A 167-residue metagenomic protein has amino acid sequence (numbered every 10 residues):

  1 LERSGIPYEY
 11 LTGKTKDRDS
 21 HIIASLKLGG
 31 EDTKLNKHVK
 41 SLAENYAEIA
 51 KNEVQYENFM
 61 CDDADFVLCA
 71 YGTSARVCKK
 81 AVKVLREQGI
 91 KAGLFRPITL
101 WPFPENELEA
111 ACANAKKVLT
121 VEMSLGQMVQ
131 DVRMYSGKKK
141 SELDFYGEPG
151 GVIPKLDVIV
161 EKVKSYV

Functional and structural regions predicted by a protein language model:
L1-G13, K116, M123-V129, M134-G137: Terminal amphipathic helices with adjacent charged low-complexity linkers/tails
L1-N58: Conformationally flexible catalytic loops at phosphate/diphosphate-handling active centers
S25-N36, Y71, V118, E122 (+1 more regions): Hydrophobic alpha-helical scaffolding
L42-N45, I49-N52, V84-Q88, N114 (+2 more regions): Change "in soluble alpha/beta enzymes" to "in soluble alpha/beta proteins
Q55-K91, F95, W101-E107: Redox- and metal-dependent alpha/beta enzyme cores, enriched for Fe-S-associated oxidoreductases and cofactor-handling
E122-V167: Peripheral docking tails and interdomain loops at the edges of cofactor- or intermediate-handling domains
